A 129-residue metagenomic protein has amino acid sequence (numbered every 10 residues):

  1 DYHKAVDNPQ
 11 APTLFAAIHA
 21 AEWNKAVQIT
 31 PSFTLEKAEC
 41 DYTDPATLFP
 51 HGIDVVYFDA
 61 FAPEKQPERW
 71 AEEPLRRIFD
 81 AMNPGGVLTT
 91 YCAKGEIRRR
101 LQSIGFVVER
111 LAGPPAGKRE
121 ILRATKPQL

Functional and structural regions predicted by a protein language model:
D1-F49: S-adenosyl-L-methionine
L35, H51-A60: Short SAM/SAH-binding signature in class I
E36-A38, T89, E109: Hydrophobic/aromatic beta-strand patches that form the interior of the parallel beta-sheet core in alpha/beta enzyme
V55-Y57, P84-C92: Conserved beta-strand signature within the Rossmann-like core of class I S-adenosyl-L-methionine
E64-Q66: Short glycine-rich, flexible loops that bind phosphorylated cofactors or substrates
E68-P84: A short glycine-rich, Lys/Arg-flanked "PGG" loop and its adjoining helix->strand segment in the class I
A93-I104: Short alpha-helix
I104-L129: Core SAM-dependent methyltransferase catalytic element
